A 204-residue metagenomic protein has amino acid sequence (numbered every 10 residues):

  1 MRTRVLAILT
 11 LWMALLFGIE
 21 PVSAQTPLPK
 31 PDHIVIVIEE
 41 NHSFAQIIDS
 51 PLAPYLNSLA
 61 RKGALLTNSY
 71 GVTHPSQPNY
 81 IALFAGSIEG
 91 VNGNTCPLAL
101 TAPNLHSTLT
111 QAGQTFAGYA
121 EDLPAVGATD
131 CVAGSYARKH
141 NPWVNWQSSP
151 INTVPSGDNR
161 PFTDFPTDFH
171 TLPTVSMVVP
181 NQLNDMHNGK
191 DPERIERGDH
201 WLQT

Functional and structural regions predicted by a protein language model:
M1-R4: Positively charged n-region of N-terminal signal peptides that target proteins for export
A7-G18: Bacterial N-terminal signal peptides
V22-T204: N-terminal pro-sequences and low-complexity stem/linker regions of secreted or lumenal proteins
